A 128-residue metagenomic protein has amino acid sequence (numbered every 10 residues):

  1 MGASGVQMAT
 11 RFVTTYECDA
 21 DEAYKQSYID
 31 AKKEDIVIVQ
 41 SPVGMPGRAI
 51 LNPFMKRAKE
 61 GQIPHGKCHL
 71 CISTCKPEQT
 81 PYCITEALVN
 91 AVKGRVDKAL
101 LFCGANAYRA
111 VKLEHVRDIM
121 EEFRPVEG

Functional and structural regions predicted by a protein language model:
M1-G128: Conserved active-site-proximal phosphate/metal-binding subdomains
